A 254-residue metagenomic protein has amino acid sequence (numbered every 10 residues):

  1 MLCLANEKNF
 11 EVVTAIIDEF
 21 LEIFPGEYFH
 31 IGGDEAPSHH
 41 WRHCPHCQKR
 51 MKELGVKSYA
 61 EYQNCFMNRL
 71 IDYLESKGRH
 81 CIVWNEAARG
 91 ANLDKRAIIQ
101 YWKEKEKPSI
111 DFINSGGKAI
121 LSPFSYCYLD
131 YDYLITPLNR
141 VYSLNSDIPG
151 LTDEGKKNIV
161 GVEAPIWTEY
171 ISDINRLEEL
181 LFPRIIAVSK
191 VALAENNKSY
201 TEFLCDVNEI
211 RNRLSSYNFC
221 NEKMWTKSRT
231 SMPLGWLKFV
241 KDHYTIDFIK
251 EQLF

Functional and structural regions predicted by a protein language model:
M1-R96, W102-G116: Active-site neighborhood of glycoside hydrolase catalytic domains
H80-A97, W102-F254: Flexible, acidic glycine-rich loops studded with aromatic residues
